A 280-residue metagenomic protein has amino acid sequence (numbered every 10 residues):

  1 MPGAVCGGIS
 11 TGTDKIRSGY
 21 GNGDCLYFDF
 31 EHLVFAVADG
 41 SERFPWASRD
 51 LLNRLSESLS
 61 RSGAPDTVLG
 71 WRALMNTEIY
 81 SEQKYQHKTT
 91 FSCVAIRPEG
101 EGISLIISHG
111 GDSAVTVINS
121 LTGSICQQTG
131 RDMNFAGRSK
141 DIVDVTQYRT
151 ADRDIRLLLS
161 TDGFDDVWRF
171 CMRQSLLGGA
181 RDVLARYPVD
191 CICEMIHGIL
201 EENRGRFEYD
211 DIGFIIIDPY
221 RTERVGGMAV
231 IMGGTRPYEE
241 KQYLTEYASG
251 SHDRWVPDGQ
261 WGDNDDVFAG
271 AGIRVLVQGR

Functional and structural regions predicted by a protein language model:
M1-L59, S113-A114, I118, S124 (+3 more regions): N-terminal entry segment of metal-dependent catalytic domains or homologous docking segments
G19-F30, Y85-R97, G102, C126-F170 (+1 more regions): Acidic loop->beta-strand submotif enriched in PP2C/PPM serine/threonine phosphatases
F35-D39, S108, L158-S160: Short hydrophobic beta-strand that contains or immediately precedes a catalytic carboxylate
L52-G63, R181-A185: Short amphipathic alpha-helical signal-transduction/dimerization elements
S62-N119, D144-R149, I196-P219: Catalytic core of PPM/PP2C metal-dependent serine/threonine phosphatase domains
E78, R149-R280: C-terminal catalytic subdomain
L105-H109, I125-T129, V225-G227: Amphipathic coiled-coil signal-relay and dimerization helices
G111, G130-M133, M232-E239: Short, solvent-exposed aromatic-acidic interface loops
